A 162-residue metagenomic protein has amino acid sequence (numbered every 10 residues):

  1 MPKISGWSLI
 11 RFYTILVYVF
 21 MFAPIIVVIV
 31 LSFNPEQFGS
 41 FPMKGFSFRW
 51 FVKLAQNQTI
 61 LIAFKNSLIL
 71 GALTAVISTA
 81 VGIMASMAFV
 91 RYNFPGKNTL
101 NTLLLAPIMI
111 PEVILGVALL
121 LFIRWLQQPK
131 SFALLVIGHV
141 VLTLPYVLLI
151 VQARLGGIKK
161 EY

Functional and structural regions predicted by a protein language model:
P2-G39, V52-G156: Membrane-water interface segments at the C-terminal ends of transmembrane alpha-helices in multi-pass inner-membrane
F41-F48: Extracytoplasmic catalytic/substrate-binding loops of multi-pass membrane glycan-assembly enzymes
S47, A153-Y162: Transmembrane helix boundary and interhelical loop/hinge segments in multi-pass membrane proteins
